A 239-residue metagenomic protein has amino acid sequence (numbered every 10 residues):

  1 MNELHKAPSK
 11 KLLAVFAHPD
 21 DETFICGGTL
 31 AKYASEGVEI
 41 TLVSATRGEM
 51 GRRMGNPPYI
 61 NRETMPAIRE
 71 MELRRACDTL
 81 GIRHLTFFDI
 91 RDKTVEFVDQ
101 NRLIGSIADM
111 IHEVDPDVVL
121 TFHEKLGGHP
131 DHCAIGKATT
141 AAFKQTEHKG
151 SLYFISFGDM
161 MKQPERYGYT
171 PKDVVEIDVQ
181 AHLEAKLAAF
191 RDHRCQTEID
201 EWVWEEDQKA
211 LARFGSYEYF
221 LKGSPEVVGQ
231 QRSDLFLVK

Functional and structural regions predicted by a protein language model:
M1-V114, A141, Q145: Active-site rim/loop-helix segments in enzyme catalytic domains that contact anionic ligands
N2-L13, H84, K93-K239: Metal-dependent de-N-acetylase/amidase catalytic core
